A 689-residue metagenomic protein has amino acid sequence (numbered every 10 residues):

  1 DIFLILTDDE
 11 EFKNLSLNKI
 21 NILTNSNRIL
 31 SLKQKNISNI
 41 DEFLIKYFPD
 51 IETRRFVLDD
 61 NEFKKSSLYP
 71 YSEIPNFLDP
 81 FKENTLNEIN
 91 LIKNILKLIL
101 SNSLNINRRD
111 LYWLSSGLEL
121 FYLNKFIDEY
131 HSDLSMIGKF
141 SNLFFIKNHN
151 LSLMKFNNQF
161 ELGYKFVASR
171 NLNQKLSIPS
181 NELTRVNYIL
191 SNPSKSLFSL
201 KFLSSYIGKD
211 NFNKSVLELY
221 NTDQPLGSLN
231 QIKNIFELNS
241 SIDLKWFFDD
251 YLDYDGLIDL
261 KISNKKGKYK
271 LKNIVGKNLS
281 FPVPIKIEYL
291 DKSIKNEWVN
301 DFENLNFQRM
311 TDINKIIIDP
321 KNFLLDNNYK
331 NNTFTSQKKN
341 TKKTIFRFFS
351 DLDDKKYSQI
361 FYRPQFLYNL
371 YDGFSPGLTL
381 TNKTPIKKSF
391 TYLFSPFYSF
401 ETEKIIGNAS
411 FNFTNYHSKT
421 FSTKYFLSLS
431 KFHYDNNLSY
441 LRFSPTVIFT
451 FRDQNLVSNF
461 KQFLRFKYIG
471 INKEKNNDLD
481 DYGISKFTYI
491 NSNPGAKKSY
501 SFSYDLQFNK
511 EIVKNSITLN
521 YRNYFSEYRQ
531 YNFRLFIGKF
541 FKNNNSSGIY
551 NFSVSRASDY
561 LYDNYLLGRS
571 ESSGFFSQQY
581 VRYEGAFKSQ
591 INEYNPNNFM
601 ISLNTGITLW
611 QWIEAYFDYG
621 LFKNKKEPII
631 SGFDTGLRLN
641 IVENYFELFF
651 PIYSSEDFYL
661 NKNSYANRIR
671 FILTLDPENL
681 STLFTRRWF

Functional and structural regions predicted by a protein language model:
D1, E52-F56, L244-F247, I258-P320: Beta-strand-rich binding/interaction modules
D1-I127, D326: Juxtacatalytic substrate-recognition/specificity segment
T7, D110, L114-F198: Acidic/His/Gly-enriched intrinsically disordered linker/tail segments that often contain short helix/coil "MoRF-like"
S26, E52, I178-K268: Amphipathic alpha-helical substructures
Y220, V299, S358-L370, P376-T384 (+11 more regions): Transmembrane beta-strand segments that form the barrel wall of outer-membrane beta-barrel proteins
D291-D301, F307-D312, I317-K419, N437 (+4 more regions): Outer-membrane beta-barrel initiation region
K424-D435, F443-I448, I484-T608, K625 (+1 more regions): C-terminal outer-membrane beta-barrel translocator/porin domains of Gram-negative envelope proteins and their
L639-E643, A666-F689: Outer-membrane beta-barrel "beta-signal"
